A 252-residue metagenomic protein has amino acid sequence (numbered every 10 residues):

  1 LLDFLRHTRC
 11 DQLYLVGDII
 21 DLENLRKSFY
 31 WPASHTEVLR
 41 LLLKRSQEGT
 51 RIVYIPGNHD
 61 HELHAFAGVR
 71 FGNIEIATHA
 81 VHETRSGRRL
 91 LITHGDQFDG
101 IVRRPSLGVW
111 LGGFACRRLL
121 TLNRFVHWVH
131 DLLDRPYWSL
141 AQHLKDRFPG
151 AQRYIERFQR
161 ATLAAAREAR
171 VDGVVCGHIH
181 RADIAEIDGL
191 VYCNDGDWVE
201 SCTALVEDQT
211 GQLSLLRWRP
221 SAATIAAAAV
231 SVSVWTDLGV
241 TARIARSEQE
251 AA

Functional and structural regions predicted by a protein language model:
L1-T84: Core catalytic region of metal-dependent phosphoesterases/phosphodiesterases, especially metallo-beta-lactamase-like
H7-T8, E23-S46, H127-D134, A141-V171: N-terminal short leaders/motifs
Q12, R88, L190: Conserved catalytic motifs of the protein kinase core domain
L25-S28, H64-A67, I101, I184-A185 (+2 more regions): Active-site-proximal flexible loops/turns
G72-H79, L91, D96, G100-W110 (+1 more regions): Conserved beta-sheet core of the metallophosphoesterase superfamily
T84-S86, I187: Structural motif
T93-F158: Active-site-proximal loop/helix segment associated with metal-binding centers of metalloenzymes
W198-A252: Long, positively charged, glycine-interspersed low-complexity recognition regions
